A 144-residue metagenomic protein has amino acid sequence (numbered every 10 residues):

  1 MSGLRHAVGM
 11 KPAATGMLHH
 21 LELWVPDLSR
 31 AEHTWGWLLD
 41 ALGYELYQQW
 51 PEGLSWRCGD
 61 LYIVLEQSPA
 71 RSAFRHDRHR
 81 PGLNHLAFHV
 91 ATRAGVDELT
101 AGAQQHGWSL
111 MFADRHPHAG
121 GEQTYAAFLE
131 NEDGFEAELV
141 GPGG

Functional and structural regions predicted by a protein language model:
S2-A14, T100, Q104-G144: Vicinal oxygen chelate
L4, V8-A13, C58-A91, D97-E98: Long, continuous compositionally biased terminal/linker segments
L18-P26, D77-G102, T124-E130: Vicinal oxygen chelate
E22, E66, A87-H89, A113-D114 (+1 more regions): A cross-family glycoside hydrolase active-site/sugar-binding cleft signature
W24-Q67: Core segments of cupin and vicinal oxygen chelate
D27, D60, P69, V90-T92 (+2 more regions): Non-catalytic surface loops within mature trypsin-like serine protease
E32-H33, D97, A137: Alpha-helical elements of the RecA-like P-loop NTPase motor core of helicases
S55-C58, A87, R93, A103-H106 (+1 more regions): A generic structural signal for ordered secondary structure
